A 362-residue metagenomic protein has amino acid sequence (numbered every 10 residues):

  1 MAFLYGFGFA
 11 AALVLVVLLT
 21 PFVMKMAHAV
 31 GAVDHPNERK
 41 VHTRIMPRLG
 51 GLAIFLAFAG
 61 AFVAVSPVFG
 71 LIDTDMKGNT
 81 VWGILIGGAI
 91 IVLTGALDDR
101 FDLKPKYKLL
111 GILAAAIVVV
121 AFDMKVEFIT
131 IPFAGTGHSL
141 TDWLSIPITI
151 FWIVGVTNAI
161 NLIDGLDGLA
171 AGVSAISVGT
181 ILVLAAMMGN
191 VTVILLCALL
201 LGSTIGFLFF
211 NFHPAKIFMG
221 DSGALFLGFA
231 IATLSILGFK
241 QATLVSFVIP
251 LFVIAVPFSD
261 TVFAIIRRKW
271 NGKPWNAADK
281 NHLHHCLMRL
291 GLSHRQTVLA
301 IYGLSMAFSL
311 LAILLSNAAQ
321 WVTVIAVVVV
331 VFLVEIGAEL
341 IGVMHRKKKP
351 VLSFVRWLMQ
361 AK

Functional and structural regions predicted by a protein language model:
M1-T261: "…together with the soluble PPM/PP2C metallo-phosphatase catalytic core" -> "…together with the soluble PPM/PP2C
F22-M26, G337-L352: Membrane-interface capping segments at transmembrane-helix boundaries
F22-P47, F263-R295, W357-K362: Cytosolic, membrane-interface loops and tails of multi-pass inner-membrane proteins
S203, L290-A312: Hydrophobic membrane-spanning alpha-helices of multi-pass integral membrane proteins
A224-L225, I254, A326-L333: Small-residue-enriched core segments of transmembrane alpha-helices in multipass membrane transport and channel
L237-T243, V329-R346: N-terminal hydrophobic signal/anchor transmembrane helix of membrane proteins
P257-V262, L310, I336-L340: Hydrophobic transmembrane alpha-helical segments of multi-pass transport and channel proteins
S309-V328: Extracellular/periplasmic helix-loop-helix junctions in multi-pass membrane proteins
